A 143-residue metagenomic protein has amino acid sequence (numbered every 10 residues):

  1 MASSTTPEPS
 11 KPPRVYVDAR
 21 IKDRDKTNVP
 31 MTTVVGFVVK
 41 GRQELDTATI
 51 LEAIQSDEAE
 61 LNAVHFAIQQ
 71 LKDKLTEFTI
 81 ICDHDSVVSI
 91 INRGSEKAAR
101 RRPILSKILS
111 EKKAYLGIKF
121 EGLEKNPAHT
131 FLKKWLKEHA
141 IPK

Functional and structural regions predicted by a protein language model:
A2-E58: RNase H-like nuclease fold core
R20-T27, H65-K137: RNase H catalytic domain
E58, N62-F66: Short amphipathic alpha-helical face segments that pack within enzyme cores and frequently flank/anchor catalytic
H139-K143: Acidic, His- and aromatic-enriched active-site or binding-groove loops in soluble protein domains that engage sugars
